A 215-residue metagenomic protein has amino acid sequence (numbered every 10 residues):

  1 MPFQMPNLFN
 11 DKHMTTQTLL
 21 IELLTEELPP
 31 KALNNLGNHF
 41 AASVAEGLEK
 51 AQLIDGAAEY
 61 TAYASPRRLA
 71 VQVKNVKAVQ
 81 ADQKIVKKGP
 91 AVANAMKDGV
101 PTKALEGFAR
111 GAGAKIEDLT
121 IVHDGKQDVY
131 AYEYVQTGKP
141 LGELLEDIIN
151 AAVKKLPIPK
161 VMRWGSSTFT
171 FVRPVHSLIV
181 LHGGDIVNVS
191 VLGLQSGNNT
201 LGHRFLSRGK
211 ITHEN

Functional and structural regions predicted by a protein language model:
M1-M14: Intrinsic disorder/low-complexity segments
M14-N215: Long, basic N-terminal domains or extensions that often function in RNA/ssDNA interaction or organelle/cellular
